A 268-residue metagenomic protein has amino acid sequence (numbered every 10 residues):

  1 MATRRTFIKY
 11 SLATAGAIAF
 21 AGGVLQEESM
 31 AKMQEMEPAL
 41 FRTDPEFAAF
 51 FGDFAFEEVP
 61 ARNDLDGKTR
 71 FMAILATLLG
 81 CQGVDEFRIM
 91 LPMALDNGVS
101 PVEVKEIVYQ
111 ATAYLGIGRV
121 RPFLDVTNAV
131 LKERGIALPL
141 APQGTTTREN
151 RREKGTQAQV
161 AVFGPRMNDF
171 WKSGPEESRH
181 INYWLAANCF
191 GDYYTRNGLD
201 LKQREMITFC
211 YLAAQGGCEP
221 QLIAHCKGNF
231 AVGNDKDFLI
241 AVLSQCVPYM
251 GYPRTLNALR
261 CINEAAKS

Functional and structural regions predicted by a protein language model:
M1-I8: Twin-arginine (Tat) signal peptide motif
I8-G16, E28-T69, C81, R88 (+6 more regions): Acidic, glycine/proline-rich low-complexity segments that act as flexible tails and inter-domain linkers
A21-V24: C-terminal segment of classical bacterial N-terminal signal peptides
T69-L78, I107-V108, Q203-A213, L222 (+2 more regions): Short, structured motif recognition centered on aromatic/hydrophobic residues
I74-D85, G217: Alpha-helical bundle segments that constitute or directly flank the non-heme di-iron/ferroxidase center
L79, Q110-I117, A213-A214, Q245-Y252 (+1 more regions): A short structural micro-motif
M90-V126: Hydrophobic/aromatic-rich structural module bridging two neighboring secondary-structure elements via a short loop
L95-I107, G228-A241, C246: Short, mixed-charge aromatic SLiMs
